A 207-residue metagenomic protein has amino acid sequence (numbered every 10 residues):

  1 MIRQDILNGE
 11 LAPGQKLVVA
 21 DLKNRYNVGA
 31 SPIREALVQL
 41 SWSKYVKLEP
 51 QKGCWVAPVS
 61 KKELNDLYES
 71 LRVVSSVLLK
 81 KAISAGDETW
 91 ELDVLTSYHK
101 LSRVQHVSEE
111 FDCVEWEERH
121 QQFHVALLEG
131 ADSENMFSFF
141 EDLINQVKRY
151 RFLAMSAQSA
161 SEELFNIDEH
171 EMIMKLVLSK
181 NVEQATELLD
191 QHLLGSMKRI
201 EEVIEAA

Functional and structural regions predicted by a protein language model:
M1-S84, M197, E201-A207: Short linear motifs at protein or domain termini
L11, V56, L71, W116 (+3 more regions): Residue-level marker of regulatory loop/turn positions in helix-turn-helix DNA-binding domains and in histidine
L17, D21, L48, L79-A82 (+7 more regions): Residue-level detector of alpha-helical recognition elements and their boundaries
R34, E63, S76, H106 (+4 more regions): Amphipathic alpha-helical interaction segments
S60-N65, A82-D87, H106-D112, L153-S161: A ubiquitous short alpha-helical element
E88-L153, N166-S179, Q184-S196: Conserved amphipathic alpha-helical segments that form helical-bundle/coiled-coil interaction surfaces
